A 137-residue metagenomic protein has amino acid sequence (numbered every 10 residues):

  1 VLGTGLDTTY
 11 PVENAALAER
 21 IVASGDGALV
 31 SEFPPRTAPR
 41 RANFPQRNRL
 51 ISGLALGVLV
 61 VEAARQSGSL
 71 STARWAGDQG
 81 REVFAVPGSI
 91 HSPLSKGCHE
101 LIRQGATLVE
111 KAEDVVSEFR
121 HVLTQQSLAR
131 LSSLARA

Functional and structural regions predicted by a protein language model:
V1-A137: Glycine-biased, small-residue-rich flexible motifs in mid-sequence functional cores and linkers
